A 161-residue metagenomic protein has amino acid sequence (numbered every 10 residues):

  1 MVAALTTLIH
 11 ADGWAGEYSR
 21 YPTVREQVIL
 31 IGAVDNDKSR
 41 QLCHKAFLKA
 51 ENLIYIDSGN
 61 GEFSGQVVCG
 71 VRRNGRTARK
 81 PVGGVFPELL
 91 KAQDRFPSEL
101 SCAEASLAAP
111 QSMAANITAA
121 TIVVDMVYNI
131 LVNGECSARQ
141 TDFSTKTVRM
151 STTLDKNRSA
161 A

Functional and structural regions predicted by a protein language model:
M1-Q27, V34-Q41: A structured beta-alpha segment of the ubiquitous adenosine-cofactor-binding alpha/beta core
R25-I29, A33-A161: Glycine-rich phosphate/adenylate-binding loop
